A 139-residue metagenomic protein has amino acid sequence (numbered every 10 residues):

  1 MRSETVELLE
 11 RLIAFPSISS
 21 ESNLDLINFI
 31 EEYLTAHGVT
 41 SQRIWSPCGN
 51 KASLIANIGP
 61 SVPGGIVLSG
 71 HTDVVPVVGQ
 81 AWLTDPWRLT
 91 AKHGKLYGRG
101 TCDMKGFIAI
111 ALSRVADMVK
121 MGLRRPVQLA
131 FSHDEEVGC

Functional and structural regions predicted by a protein language model:
M1-R99, D117-L123: Acidic/His- and Gly-rich active-site-bordering loop/insert found across diverse amide/peptide-bond hydrolases
M104-C139: Acidic/histidine-rich catalytic neighborhood of metal-dependent amide-processing enzymes
